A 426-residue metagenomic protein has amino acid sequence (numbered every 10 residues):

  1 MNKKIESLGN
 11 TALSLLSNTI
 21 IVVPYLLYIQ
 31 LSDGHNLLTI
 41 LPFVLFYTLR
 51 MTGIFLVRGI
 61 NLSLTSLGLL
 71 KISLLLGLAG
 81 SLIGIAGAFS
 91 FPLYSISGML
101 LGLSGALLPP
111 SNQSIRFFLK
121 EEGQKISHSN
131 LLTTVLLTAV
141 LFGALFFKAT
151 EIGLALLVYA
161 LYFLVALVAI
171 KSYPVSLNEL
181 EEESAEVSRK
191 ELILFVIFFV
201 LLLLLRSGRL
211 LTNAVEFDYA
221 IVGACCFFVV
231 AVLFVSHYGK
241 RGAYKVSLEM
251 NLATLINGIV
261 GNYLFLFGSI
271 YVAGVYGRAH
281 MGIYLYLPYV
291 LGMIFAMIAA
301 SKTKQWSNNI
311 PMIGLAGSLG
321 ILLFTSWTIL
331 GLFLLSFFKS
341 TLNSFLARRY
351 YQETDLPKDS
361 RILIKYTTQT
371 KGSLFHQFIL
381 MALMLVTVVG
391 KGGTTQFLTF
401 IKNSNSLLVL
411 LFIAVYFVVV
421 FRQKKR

Functional and structural regions predicted by a protein language model:
M1-M51, L201-N213, Y219, R241-Y286: Helix-loop boundary and gating motifs at the non-cytosolic
Y47-L56, A224-S236, G282-K304: Transmembrane alpha-helices of Major Facilitator/SLC transporters
G68-G84, N308-L322: Structural signature of the two symmetry-related core transmembrane helices
G105-K120, G268, S340-D359: Intracellular juxtamembrane helix-capping segments at the cytosolic ends of symmetry-related transmembrane helices
E122, N130-L132, F146-Y263, K424-R426: Intracellular loop-helix junctions on the cytosolic face of multi-pass helical membrane proteins
L145-L161, L211-V222, M381-V415: A membrane-interface helix-boundary motif in multi-pass transporters
N309-L346: C-terminal transmembrane helical hairpin of 12-TM major facilitator-type secondary transporters
K358-V389: A late C-terminal transmembrane helix in Major Facilitator Superfamily
